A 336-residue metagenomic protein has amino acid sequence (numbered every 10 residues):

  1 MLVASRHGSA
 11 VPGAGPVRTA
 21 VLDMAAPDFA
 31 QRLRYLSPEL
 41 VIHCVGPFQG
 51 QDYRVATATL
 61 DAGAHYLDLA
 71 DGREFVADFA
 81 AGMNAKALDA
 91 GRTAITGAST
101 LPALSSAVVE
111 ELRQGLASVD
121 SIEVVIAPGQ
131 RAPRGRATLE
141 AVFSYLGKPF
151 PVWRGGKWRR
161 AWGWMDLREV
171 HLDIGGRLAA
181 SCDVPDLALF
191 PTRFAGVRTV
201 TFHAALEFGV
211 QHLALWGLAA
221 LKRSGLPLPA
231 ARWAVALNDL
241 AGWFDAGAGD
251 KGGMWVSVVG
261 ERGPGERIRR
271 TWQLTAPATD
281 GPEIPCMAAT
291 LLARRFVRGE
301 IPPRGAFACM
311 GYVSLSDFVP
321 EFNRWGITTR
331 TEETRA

Functional and structural regions predicted by a protein language model:
A4, C44, L67-L69: The conserved SAM/SAH-binding core of class I Rossmann-like methyltransferase domains, concentrating on the hydrophobic
A4-G8, D23: N-terminal Rossmann-fold cofactor-binding loop
A10-P16: Short loop/helix-cap segments at secondary-structure boundaries that form the rim of catalytic
V21-P38, C44-Q51: Conserved Rossmann-fold cofactor-binding substructure of NAD(P)-dependent oxidoreductases
F48-G147, P151, L189: Glycine-/Pro-rich loop/turn segments that contact NAD(P) or position catalytic residues in Rossmann-like domains
Q114-V259, E266: Active-site-lining helix/loop region of Rossmann-like oxidoreductase modules
A220-A336: C-terminal active-site/capping subdomain that shapes the small-molecule cofactor and substrate pocket of enzyme
